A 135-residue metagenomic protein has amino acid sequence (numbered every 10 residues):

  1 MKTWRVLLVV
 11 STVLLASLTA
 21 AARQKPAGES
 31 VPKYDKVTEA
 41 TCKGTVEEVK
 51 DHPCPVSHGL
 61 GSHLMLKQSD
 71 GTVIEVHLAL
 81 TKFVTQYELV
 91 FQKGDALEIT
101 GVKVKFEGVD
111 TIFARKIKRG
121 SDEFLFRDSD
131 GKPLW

Functional and structural regions predicted by a protein language model:
M1-L8: Bacterial N-terminal signal peptides that target proteins for export
L8-S17: Bacterial N-terminal signal peptides
R23-T41: Short boundary/loop segments of OB/S1/cold-shock single-stranded nucleic-acid-binding domains
V37-T38, Q86-V90, F106: Short, surface-exposed secondary-structure edge patches
T38-H58: Structural detector for short beta-strands of small beta-barrel domains
P55-L78: OB-fold (S1/OB) nucleic-acid-binding surfaces
F83-I99: Short nucleic-acid-contacting surface segments enriched for D/E, G, S/T with interspersed K/R
V104-G131: OB-fold/S1-family single-stranded nucleic acid-binding modules
